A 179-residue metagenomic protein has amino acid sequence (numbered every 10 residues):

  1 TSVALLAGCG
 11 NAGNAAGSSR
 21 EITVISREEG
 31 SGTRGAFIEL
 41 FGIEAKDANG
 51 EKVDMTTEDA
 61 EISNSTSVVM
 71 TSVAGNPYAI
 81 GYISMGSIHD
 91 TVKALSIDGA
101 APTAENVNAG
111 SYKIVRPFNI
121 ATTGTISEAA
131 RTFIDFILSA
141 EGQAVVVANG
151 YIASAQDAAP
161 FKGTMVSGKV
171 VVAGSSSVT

Functional and structural regions predicted by a protein language model:
A4-G8: C-terminal motif of bacterial Sec signal peptides marking the signal peptidase cleavage site
C9-T179: Exported/periplasmic ABC-transporter solute-binding proteins
